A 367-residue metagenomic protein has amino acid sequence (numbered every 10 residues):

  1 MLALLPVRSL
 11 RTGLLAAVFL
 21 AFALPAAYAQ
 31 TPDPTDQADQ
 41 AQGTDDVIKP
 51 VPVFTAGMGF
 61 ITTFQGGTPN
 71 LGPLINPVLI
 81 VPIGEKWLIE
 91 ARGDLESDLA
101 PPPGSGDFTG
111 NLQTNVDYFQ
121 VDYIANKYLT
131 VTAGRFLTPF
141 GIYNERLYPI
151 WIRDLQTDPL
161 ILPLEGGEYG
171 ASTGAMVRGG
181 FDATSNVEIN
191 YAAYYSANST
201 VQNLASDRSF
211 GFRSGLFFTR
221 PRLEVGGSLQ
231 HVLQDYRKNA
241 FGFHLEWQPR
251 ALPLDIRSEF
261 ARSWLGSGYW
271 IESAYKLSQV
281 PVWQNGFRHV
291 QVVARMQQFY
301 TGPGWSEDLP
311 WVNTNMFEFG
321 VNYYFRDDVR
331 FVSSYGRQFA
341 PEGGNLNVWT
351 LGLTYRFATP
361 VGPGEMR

Functional and structural regions predicted by a protein language model:
M1-A41, P360-R367: Cleavable N-terminal export/targeting peptides
A38-N198, S206, G215-R222, W270-Y275 (+2 more regions): Outer membrane beta-barrel
Q65-L71, D107-Q113, E165-Y169, Q202-D207 (+4 more regions): Replace "Gram-negative outer membrane beta-barrel proteins" with "bacterial and organellar outer membrane beta-barrel
P73, N115-D117, A197, R208-F210 (+8 more regions): Transmembrane beta-barrel architecture of outer-membrane proteins
N76-V78, F119-D122, M176-R178, R213-G215 (+7 more regions): Outer-membrane beta-barrel architecture
V177, S273, N345-R367: Outer-membrane beta-barrel "beta-signal"
E224-S263: Oxyanion-binding "anion nests"
A274-R326, V332: Outer membrane beta-barrel transmembrane domains
